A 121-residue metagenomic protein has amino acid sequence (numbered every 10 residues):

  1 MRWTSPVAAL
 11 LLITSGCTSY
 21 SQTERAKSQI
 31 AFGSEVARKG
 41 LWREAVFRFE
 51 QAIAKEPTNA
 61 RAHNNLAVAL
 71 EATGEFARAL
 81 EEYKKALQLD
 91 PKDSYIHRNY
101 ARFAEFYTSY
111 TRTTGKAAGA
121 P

Functional and structural regions predicted by a protein language model:
R25-K27, A60-R61, S94-Y95: Helix-start (N-cap) detector for alpha-helical repeat units in TPR-like alpha-solenoids, especially tetratricopeptide
